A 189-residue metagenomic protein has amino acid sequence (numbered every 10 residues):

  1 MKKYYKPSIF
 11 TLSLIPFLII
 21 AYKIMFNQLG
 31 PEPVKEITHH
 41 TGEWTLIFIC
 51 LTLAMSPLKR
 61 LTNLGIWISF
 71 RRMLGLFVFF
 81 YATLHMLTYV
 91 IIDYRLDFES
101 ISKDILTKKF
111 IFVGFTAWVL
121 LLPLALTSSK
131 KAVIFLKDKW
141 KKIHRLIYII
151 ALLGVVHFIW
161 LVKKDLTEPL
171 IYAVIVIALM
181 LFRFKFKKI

Functional and structural regions predicted by a protein language model:
M1-I189: Membrane-embedded alpha-helical bundles that constitute the cytochrome b-like, heme-associated redox core of multi-pass
